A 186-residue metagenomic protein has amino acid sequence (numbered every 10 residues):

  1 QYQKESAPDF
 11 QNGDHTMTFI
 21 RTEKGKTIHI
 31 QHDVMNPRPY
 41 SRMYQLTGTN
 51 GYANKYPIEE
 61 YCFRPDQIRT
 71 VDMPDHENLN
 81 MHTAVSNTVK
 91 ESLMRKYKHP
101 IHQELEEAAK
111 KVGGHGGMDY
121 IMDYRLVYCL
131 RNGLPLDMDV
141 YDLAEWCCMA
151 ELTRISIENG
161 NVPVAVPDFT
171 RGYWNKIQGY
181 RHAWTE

Functional and structural regions predicted by a protein language model:
Q1-T47, Y141: Rossmann-like dinucleotide-binding domain that binds NAD(P)(H)
I20-K24, P65-T70: Short acidic, glycine-rich loop/turn motifs
K26-T27, N50-Y52, E60: Structural motif
I30, K55-Y56: Extended hydrophobic-aromatic, low-complexity segments
M35-P37, Y61-C62, R69-T70: Short, surface-exposed beta-strand-loop junctions and turns on beta-sheet-rich folds
P39-T49, N54-K55, R69-E186: C-terminal helical cap and adjacent loop that interface with cofactors, partners, or active-site loops
